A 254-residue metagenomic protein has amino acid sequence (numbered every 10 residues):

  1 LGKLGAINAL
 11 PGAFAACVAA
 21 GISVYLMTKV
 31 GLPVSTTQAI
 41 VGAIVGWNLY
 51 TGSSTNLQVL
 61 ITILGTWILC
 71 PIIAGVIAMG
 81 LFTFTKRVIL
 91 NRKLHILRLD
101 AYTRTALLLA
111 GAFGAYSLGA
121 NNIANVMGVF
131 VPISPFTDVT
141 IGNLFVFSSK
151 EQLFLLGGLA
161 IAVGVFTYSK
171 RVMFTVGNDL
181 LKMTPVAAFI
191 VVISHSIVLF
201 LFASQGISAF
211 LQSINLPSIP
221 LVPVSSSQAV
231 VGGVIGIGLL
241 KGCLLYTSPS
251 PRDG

Functional and structural regions predicted by a protein language model:
L1-K3, P135, N143-I207: Helix-loop-helix junctions within the multi-pass membrane cores of secondary transporters/permeases
L1-N8, F84-D100, I133-S134, F174-P185: Helix-loop-helix hairpins and the membrane-proximal interhelical loops of multi-pass alpha-helical transport proteins
G2-G12, I61-T66, L97, I141-Q152 (+1 more regions): Interfacial loop-to-helix junctions that mark the boundaries of transmembrane helices in multi-pass membrane
A15-S23, M27, G42, G46 (+10 more regions): Alpha-helical transmembrane segments in multi-pass membrane proteins
V30-G42, A120-V131, M183-F189, I219-V231: Short, non-helical or kinked segments that cap or interrupt transmembrane helices
Q38-N48, I123-P135, M173-N178, S213-I214 (+1 more regions): Re-entrant/interfacial helical elements at transmembrane boundaries that shape and gate the permeation pathway
L64-N121: Core mid-bundle transmembrane helix pairs that form the ion/substrate translocation pathway in diverse multi-pass
Y246-D253: Conserved small/polar residues in nucleotide/adenosyl-binding loops
